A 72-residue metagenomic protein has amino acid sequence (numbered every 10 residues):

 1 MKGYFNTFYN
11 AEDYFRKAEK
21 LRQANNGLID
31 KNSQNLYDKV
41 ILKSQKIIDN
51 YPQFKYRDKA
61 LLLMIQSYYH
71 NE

Functional and structural regions predicted by a protein language model:
M1-E72: Acidic, polar-rich low-complexity tracts and alpha-helical solenoid repeat scaffolds
